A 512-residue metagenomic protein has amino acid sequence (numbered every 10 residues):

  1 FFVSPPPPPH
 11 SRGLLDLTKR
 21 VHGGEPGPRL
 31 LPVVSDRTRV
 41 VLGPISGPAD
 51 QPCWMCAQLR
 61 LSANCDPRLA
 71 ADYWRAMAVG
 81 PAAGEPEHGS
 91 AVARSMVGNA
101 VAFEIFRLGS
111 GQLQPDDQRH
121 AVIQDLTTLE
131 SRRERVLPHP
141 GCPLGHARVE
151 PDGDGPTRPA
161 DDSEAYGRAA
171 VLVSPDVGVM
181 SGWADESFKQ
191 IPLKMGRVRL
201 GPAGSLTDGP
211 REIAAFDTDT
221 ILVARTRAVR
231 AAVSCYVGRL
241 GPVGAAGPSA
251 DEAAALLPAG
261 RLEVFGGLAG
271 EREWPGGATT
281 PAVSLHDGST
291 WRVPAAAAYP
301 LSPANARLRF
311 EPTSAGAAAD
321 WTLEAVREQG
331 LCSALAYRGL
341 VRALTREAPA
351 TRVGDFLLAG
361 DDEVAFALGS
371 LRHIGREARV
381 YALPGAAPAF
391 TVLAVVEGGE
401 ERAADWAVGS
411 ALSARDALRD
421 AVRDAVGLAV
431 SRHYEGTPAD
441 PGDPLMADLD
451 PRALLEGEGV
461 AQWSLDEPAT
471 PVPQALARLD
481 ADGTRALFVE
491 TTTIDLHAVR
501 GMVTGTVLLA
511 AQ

Functional and structural regions predicted by a protein language model:
F2-V97: E1/E1-like adenylate-forming module used to activate ubiquitin-like modifiers and sulfur-carrier proteins
V21-T38, S110-T128: Short, charged low-complexity linear segments at domain edges
P28, Q58-L61, F106-G111, V233 (+2 more regions): Non-catalytic alpha-helical coupling and interface elements of nucleotide-dependent molecular machines and regulators
R94-Q114, A429: Short, hydrophobic alpha-helical segments
L113-Q512: Helix-biased "structured C-terminal domain" signature
